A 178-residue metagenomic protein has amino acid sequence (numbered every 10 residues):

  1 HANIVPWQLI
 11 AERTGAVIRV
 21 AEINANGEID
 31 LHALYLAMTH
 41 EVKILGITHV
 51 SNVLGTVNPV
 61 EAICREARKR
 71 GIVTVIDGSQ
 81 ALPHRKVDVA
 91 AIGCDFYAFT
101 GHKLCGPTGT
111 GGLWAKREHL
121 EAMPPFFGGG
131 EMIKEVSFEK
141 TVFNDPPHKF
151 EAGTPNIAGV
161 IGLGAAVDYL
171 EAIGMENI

Functional and structural regions predicted by a protein language model:
H1-I178: Pyridoxal 5′-phosphate
